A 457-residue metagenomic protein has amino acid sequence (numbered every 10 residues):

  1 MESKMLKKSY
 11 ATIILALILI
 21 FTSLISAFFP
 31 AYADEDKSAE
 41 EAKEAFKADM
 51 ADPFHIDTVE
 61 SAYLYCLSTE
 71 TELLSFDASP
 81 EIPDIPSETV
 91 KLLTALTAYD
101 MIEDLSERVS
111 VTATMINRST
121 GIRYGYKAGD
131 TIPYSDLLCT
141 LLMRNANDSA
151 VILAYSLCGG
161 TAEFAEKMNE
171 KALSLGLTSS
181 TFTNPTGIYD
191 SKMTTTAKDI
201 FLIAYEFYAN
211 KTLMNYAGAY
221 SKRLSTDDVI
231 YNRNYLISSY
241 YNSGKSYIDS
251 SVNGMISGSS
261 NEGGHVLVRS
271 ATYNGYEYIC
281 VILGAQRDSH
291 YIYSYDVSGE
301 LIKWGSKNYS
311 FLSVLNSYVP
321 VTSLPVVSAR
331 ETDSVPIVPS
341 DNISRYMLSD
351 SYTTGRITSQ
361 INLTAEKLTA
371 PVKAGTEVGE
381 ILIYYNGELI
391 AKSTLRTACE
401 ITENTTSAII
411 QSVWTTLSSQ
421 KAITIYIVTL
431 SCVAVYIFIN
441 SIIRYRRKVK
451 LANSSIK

Functional and structural regions predicted by a protein language model:
M1-L6: N-terminal secretory signal peptides that target proteins for export/translocation
K8-A31, C432-S441: Sec-dependent N-terminal signal peptides of Gram-positive bacterial secreted proteins and lipoproteins
A31-K198, L202-K211: Active-site-adjacent loops and short helices of periplasmic peptidoglycan-processing enzymes
L177-T178, S191-T194, K198-I456: Domain-terminus/edge residues, biased toward the C-terminal soluble/receptor-binding domains of extracytoplasmic
